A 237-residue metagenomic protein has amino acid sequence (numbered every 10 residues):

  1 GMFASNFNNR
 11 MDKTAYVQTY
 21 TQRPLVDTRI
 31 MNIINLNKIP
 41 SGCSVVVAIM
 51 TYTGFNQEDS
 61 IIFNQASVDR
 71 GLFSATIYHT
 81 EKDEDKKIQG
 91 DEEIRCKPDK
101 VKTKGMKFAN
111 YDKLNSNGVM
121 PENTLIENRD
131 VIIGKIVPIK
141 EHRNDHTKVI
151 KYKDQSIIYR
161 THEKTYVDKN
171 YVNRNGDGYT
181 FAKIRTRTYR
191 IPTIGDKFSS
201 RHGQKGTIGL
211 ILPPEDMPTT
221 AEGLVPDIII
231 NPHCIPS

Functional and structural regions predicted by a protein language model:
G1-S237: Conduit-forming functional cores of very large proteins
